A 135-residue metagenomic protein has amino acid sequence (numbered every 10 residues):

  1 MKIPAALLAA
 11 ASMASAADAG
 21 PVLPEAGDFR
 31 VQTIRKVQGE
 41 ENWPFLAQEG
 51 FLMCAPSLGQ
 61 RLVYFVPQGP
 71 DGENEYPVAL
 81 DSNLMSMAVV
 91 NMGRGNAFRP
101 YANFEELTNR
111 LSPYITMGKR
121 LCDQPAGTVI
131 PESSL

Functional and structural regions predicted by a protein language model:
I3-M13: Sec-dependent N-terminal signal peptides
L8-A10, E41, M85-M87: A broad, structure-centric signal for solvent-exposed, well-ordered loop/edge residues that line or flank functional
A17-P67: N-terminal secretory signal peptides
L23, S57-R61, G69-E75, G127-S134: Intrinsically disordered, low-complexity coil segments
P44-F45, Q60, L80, I115-M117 (+1 more regions): Primary mode marks residue(s) on the alpha4-beta5-alpha5 output face of response regulator receiver
Y64-F98: Flexible, solvent-exposed short loops/turns enriched in glycine
M87-L135: C-terminal partner/receptor-binding element of secreted or periplasmic proteins
